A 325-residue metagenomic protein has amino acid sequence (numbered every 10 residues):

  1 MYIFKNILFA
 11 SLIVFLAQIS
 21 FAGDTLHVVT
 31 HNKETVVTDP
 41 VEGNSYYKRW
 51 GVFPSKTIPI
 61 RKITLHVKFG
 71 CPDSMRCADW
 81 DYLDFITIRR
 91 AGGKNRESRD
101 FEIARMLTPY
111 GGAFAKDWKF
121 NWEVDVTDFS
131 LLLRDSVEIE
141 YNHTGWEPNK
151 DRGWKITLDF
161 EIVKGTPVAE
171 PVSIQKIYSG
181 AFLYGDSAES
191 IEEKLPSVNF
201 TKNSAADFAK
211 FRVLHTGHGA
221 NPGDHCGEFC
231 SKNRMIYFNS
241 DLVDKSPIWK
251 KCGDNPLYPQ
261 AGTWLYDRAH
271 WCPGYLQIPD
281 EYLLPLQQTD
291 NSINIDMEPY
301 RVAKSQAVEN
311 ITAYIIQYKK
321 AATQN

Functional and structural regions predicted by a protein language model:
M1-L26: Bacterial Sec-dependent N-terminal signal peptides
G23-N325: Extracellular/secretory-pathway and virion-surface proteins
